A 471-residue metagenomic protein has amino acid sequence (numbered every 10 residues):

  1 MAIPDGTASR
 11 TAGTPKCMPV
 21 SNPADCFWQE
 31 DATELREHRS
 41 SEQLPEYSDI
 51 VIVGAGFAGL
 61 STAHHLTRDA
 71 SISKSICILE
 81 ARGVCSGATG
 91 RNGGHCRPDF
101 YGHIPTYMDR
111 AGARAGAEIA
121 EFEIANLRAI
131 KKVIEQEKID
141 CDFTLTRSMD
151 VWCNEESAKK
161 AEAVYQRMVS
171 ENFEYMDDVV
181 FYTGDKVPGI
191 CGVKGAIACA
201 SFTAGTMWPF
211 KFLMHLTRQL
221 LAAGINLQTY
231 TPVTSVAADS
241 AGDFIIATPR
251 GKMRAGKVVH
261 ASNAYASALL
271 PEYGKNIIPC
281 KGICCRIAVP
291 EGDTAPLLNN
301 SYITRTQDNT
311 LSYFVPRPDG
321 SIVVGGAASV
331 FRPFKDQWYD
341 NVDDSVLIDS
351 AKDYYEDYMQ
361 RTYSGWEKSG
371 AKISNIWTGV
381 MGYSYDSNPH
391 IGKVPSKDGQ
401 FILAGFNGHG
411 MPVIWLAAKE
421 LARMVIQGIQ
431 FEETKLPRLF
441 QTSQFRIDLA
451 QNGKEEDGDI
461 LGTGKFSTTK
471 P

Functional and structural regions predicted by a protein language model:
A2-S48, H65, D69, S240 (+3 more regions): C-terminal lid/capping helical subdomain adjacent to the catalytic/cofactor pocket in oxidative enzymes
S41-A58, C77: Beta1/beta-strand and adjacent pyrophosphate-binding region of the FAD-binding site in flavoprotein oxidoreductases
I50-V53, L79, V233, I246 (+2 more regions): Short hydrophobic core segments
T67-R91: Glycine-rich FAD pyrophosphate-binding loop
Y107-Q219: Rossmann-like flavin
F181-I190, I225-F244: A conserved short coil-to-beta-strand element within the FAD-binding core of flavoproteins
T248-N299: Central helical "cap/lid" subdomain
D293-G399: Active-site lid/adjacent beta-loop-alpha segment flanking the redox-cofactor pocket in flavoenzymes
